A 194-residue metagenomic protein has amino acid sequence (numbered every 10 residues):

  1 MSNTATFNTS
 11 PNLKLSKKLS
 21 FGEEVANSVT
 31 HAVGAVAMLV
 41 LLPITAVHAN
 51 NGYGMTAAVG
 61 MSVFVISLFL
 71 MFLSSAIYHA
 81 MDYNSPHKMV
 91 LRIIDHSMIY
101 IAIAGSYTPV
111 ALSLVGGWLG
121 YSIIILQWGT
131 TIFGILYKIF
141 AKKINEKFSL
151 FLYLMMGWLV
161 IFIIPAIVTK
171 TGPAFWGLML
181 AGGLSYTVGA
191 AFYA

Functional and structural regions predicted by a protein language model:
S2-A194: Multi-pass alpha-helical transmembrane bundles in non-GPCR membrane proteins that perform intramembrane catalysis
